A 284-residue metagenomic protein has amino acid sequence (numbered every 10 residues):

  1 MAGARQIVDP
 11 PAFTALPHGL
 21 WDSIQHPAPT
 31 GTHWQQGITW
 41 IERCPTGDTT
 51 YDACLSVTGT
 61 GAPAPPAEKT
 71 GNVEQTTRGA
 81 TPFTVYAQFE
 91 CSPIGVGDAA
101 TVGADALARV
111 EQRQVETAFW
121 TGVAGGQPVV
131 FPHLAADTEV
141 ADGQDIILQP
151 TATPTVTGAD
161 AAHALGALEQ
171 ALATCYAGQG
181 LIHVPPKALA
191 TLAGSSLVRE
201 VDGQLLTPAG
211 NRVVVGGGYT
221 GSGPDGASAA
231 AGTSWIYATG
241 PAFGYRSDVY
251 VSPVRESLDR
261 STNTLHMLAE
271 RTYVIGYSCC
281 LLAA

Functional and structural regions predicted by a protein language model:
A2-V129, A135-I146, P150-T153, L258-A284: Flexible, glycine/threonine- and acidic-rich loop/arm segments that mediate assembly and lattice contacts in viral
A62-P65, A159-A162, Y245-R246: A short linear-motif detector with a strong N-terminal bias
V129-G210: Extended, solvent-exposed, turn-rich assembly/linker loops in the middle of proteins
E200-A284: Sequence/fold signature of self-assembling virion shell proteins
